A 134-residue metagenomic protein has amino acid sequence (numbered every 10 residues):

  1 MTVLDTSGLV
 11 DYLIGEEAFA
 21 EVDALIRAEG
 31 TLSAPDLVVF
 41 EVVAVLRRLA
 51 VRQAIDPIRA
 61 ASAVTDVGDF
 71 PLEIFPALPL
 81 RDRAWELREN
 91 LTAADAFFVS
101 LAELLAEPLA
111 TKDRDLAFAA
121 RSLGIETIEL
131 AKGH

Functional and structural regions predicted by a protein language model:
M1, V99-H134: Acidic, PIN/NYN-like endoribonuclease modules and their adjacent C-terminal/linker elements
M1-V38, L49-A61, K132-H134: Short, well-structured N-terminal submotif of metal-dependent ribonuclease cores
Y12-L13, V45, A119: Residues that scaffold the ATP/ADP-binding catalytic core of kinase and kinase-like folds
E21, E41, R83, F118-A119: Phosphate- and divalent-cation-binding pockets in alpha/beta enzyme and binding domains that engage nucleotide-derived
A28-L32, L49-R52, V67-F70, L87 (+1 more regions): Alpha-helix C-capping/helix-to-loop hinge sites
V43-F75, R83-A84: Active-site-proximal, substrate-binding regions of enzyme catalytic domains and RNA-binding/basic surfaces
F70-D115: Active-site neighborhoods of divalent-metal-dependent phosphate/nucleic-acid chemistry enzymes
